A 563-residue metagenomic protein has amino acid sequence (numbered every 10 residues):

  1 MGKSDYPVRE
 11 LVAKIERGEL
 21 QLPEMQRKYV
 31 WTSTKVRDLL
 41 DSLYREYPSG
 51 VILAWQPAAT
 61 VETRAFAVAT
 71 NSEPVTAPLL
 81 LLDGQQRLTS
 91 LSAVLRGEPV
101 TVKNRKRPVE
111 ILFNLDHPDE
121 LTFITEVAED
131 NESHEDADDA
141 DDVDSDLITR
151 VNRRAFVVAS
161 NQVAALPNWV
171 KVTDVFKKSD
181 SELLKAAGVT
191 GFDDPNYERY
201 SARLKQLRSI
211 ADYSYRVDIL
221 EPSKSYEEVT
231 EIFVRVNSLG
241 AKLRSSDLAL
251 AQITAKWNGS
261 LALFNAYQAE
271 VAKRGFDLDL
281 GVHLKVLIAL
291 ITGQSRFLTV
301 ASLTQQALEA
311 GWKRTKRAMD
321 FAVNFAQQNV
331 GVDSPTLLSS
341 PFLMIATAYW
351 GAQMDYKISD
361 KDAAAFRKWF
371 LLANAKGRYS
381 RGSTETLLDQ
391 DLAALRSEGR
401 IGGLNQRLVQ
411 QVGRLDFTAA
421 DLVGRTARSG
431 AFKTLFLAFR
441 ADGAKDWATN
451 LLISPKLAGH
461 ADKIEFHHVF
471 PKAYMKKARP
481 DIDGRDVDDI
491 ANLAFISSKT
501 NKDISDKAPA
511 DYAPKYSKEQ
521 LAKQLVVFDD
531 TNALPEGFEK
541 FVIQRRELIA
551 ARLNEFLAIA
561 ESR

Functional and structural regions predicted by a protein language model:
G2-I288, T292, F366-A373, G377-R378 (+6 more regions): Basic- and aromatic-enriched surface patches that contact anionic nucleotides/nucleic acids
E19-Q26, K205-P222, E227-E231, Y267-E270 (+4 more regions): Short amphipathic alpha-helical segments and their helix-coil junctions
L40, S92, T230-F233, M344-A352 (+1 more regions): Short, amphipathic alpha-helical segments that act as regulatory/interfacial helices in nucleotide-processing proteins
A186-Q206, Q294-F321, K463-F466, F470: An acidic intrinsically disordered interaction segment
A249, A272-A420: A cross-family structural signal marking well-folded subdomains
A375-F466, Y474: Intrinsically disordered, low-complexity N-proximal targeting/linker segments that flank membranes
L457-N492: Histidine-centered nuclease catalytic patch
D486-K518: Short Cys/His-centered divalent metal-binding micro-motifs
